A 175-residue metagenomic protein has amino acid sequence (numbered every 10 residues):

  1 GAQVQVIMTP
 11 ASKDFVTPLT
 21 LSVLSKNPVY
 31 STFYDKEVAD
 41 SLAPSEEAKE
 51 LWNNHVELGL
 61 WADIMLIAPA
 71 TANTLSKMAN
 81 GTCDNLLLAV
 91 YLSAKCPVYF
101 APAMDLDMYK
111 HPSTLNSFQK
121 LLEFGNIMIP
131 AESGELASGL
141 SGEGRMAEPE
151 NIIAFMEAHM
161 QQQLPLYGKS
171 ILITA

Functional and structural regions predicted by a protein language model:
G1-V98, L106-A175: A cross-family phosphate/adenosyl-ligand binding-site feature
